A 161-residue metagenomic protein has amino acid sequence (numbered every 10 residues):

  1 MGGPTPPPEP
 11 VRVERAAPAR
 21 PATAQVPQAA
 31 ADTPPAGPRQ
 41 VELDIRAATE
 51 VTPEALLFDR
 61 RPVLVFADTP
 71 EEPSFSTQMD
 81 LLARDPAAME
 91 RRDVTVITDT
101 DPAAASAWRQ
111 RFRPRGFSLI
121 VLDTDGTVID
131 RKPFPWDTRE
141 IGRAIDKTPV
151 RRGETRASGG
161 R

Functional and structural regions predicted by a protein language model:
M1-R161: Non-catalytic interaction/Regulatory regions outside core domains
